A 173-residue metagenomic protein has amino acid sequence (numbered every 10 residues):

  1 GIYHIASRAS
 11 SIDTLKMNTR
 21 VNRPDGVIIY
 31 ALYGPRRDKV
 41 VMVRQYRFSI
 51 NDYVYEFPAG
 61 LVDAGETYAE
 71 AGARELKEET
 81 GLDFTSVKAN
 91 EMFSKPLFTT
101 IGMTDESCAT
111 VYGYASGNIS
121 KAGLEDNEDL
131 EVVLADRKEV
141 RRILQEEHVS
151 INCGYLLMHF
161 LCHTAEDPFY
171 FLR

Functional and structural regions predicted by a protein language model:
G1-Y30, R36: Acidic, metal-coordinating catalytic segment for phosphate/diphosphate chemistry, firing primarily on the Nudix
D25, V41-R47: A surface-exposed, charged beta-strand/loop segment in the N-terminal or early-internal portion of soluble proteins
D25-I28, P35, Y55, G60-N152 (+1 more regions): Unchanged
Y30-L32, V40-V43: Glycine/small-residue-rich phosphate/adenosyl-binding loop
G34-R37, F48: Short strand-connecting beta-turns/loops that link adjacent beta-strands
Y46-S49, S116: Short connector loops/turns at beta-strand edges and beta->alpha or beta->beta junctions
S49-Y55: A conserved beta-turn-beta hairpin within the catalytic core of GNAT-like acetyltransferases that forms part
C162-R173: C-terminal helix/juxtamembrane-tail motif
